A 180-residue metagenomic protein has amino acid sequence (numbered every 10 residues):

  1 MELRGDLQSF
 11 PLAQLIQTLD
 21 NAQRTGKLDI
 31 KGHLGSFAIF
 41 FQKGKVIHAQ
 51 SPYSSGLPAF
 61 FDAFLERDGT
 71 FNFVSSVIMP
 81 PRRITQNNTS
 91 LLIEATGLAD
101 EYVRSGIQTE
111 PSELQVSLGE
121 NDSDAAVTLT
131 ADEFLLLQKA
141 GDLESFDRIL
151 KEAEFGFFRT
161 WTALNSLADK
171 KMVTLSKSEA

Functional and structural regions predicted by a protein language model:
M1-A180: Acidic, Ser/Thr/Pro-enriched low-complexity segments and adjacent helix/loop capping patches that create flexible
